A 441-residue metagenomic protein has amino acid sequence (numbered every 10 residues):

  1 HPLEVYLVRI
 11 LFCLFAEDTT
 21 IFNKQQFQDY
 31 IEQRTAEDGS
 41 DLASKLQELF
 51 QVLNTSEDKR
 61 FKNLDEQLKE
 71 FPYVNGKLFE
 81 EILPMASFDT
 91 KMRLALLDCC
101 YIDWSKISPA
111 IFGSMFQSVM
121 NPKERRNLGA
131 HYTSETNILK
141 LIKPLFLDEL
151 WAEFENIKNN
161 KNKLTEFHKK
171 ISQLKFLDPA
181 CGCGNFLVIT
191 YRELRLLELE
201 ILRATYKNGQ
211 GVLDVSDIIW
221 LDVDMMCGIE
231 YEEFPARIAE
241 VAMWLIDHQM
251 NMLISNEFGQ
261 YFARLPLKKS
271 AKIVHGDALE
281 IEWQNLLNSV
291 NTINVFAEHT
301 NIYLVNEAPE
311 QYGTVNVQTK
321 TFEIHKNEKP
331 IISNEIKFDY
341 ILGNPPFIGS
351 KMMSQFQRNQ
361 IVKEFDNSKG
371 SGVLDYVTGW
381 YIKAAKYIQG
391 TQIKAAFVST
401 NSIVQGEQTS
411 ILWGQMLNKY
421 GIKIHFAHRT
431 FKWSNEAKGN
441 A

Functional and structural regions predicted by a protein language model:
H1-E193, M225, I229-I238, A242 (+8 more regions): Preference for the N-terminal adenyl/adenosyl cofactor-binding alpha/beta module
F15, T19, K123, E149-L150 (+5 more regions): Secondary-structure transition/hinge residues
T20-F22, A36, N137, V188 (+7 more regions): Signature of N6-adenine DNA methyltransferases within the class I
N23-Y30, E153-S172, L194-M225, I246-K268: Flexible phosphate/Mg2+-sensing switch loops adjacent to catalytic phosphate-binding sites
A110, K268-A271: Sequence-level motif detector for i,i+2 pairs with an aromatic at +2
K207, N288-N294: Short intrinsically disordered coil segments
V295-I332, T378, I382: A Trp-anchored, charged/polar loop motif used as the substrate-binding/catalytic surface of acyl/ester-handling
